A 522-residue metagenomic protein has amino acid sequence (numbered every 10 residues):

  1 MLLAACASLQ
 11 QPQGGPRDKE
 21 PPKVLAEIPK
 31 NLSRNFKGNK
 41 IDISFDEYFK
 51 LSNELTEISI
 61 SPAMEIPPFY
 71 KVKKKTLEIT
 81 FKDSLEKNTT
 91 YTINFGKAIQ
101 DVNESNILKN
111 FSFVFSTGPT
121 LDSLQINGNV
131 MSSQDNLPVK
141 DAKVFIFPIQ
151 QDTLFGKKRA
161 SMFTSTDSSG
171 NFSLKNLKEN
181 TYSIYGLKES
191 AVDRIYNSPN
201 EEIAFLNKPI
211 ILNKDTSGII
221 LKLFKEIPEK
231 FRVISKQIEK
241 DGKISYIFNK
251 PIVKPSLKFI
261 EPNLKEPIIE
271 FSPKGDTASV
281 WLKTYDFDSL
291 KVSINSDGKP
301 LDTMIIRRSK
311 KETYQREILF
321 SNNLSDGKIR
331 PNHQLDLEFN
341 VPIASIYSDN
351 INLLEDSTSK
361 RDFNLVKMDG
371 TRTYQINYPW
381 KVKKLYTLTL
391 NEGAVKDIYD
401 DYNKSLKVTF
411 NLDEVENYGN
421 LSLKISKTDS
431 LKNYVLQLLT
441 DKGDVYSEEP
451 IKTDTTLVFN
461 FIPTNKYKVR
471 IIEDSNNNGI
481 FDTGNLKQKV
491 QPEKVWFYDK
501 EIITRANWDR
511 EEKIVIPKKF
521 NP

Functional and structural regions predicted by a protein language model:
C6-S169, S173-L187, S198-K214, L223-N420 (+4 more regions): Acidic, low-complexity Ser/Thr/Gly/Pro-rich repeat segments typical of extracellular/periplasmic and surface-exposed
Q150, D429, L436, T440 (+1 more regions): A short, solvent-exposed, low-complexity linear motif enriched for acidic/polar residues with Pro/Gly/Ser/Thr
E189-P199, D474-T483: Acidic, glycine-anchored loop motifs typical of Ca2+
T216-I238, S422, E501-P522: Alpha-helical transmembrane segments and their immediate juxtamembrane flanks in integral membrane proteins
Q315, V341, S447, K489-P522: Beta-propeller-forming repeat regions
G419-K427: C-terminal structural cap/anchor segments
